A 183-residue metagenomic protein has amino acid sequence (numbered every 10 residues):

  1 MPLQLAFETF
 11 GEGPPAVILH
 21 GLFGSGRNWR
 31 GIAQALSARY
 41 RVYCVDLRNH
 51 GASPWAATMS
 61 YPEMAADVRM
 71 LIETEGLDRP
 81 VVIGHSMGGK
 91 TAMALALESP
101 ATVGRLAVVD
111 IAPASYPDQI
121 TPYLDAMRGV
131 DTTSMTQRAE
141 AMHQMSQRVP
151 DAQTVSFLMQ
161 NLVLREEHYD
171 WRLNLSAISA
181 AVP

Functional and structural regions predicted by a protein language model:
L3, F10, R30-S37, Y43-M87 (+1 more regions): Active-site loop/oxyanion-hole signature of alpha/beta-hydrolase fold enzymes
E12-G13, G21-S25, S86: Active-site glycine-rich loops that stabilize anionic/oxyanionic intermediates across multiple enzyme folds
A16-I18, V42: Hydrophobic beta-strand anchors of alpha/beta hydrolase catalytic cores
F23, L47-G51, P113: Alpha/beta-hydrolase active-site loop signature
D78-I120: Conserved hydrolase catalytic core segment
A112, P117-M135: A catalytic-pocket lid/entrance helix-loop region that shapes and gates access to the active site across common
D118, T133-P183: Conserved alpha/beta-hydrolase catalytic His-Asp/Glu region
